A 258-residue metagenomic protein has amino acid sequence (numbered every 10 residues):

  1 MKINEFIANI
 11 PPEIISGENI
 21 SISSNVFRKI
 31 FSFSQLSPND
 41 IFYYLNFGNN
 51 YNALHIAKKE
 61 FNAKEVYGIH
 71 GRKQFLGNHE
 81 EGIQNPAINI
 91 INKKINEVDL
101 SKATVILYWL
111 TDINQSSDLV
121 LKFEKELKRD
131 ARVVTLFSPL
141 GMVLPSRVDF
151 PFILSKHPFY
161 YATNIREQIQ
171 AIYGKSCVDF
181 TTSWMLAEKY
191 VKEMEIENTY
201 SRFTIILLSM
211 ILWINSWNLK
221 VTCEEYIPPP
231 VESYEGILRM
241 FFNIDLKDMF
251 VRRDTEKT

Functional and structural regions predicted by a protein language model:
M1-P38, E235, F250, T258: S-adenosyl-L-methionine
P38-G48: Conserved class I S-adenosyl-L-methionine
N49-A63: Conserved SAM-binding loop of SAM-dependent methyltransferases across substrates and taxa, primarily the Class I
E65-H70: Conserved SAM-binding motif I beta-strand of class I
K73-S101: S-adenosyl-L-methionine
L100-I113, S117: Short SAM/SAH-binding signature in class I
I113-K175, D179: C-terminal substrate-binding/active-site "lid" region of AdoMet-derived donor-dependent transferases
I172-T258: Rossmann-like AdoMet/SAM-dependent catalytic core
